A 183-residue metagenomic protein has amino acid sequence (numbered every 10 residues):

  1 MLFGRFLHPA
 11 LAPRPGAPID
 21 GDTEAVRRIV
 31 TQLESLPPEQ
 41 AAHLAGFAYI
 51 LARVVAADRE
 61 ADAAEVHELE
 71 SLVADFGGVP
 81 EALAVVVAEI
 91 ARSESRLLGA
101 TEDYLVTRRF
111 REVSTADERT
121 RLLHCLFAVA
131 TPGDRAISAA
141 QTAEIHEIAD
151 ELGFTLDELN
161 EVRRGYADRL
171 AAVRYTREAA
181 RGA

Functional and structural regions predicted by a protein language model:
M1-R53, D62-A183: Small-residue-enriched hydrophobic alpha-helices in membranes
